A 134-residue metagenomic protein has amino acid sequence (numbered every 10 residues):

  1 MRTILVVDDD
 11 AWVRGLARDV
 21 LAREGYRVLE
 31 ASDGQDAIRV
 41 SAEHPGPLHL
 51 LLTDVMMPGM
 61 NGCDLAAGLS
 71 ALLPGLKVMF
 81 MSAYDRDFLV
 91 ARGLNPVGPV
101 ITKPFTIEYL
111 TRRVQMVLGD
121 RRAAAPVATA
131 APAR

Functional and structural regions predicted by a protein language model:
D8: Conserved acidic carboxylate
G15-R23: Charged docking surfaces used in two-component/phosphorelay signaling
G25-S32, V40: Short hydrophobic/Thr-rich beta-strand motif most characteristic of the beta2 strand and flanking loop of CheY-like
S32-D36, N61-L65: Acidic catalytic/metal-coordinating carboxylates
P45-L52: Active-site beta3 strand of CheY-like receiver
D54, S82: Active-site residues of response regulator receiver
M57: Receiver (REC) domain active-site loop signature in two-component systems and cognate sites in sensor histidine kinases
F105-L118, R122: C-terminal output helix
